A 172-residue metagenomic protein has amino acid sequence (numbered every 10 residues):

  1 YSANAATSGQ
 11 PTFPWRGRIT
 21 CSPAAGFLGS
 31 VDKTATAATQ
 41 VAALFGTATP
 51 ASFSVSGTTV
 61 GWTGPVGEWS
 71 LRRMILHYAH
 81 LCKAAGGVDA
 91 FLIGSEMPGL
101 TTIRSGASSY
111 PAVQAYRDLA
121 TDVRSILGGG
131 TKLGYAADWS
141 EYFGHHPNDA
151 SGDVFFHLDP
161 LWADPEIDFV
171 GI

Functional and structural regions predicted by a protein language model:
Y1-S108, T131-E141: Substrate-binding cleft and catalytic face of glycoside hydrolase catalytic domains, especially the flexible beta-alpha
E96, T102-I172: Extracellular glycoside hydrolase catalytic/binding regions
